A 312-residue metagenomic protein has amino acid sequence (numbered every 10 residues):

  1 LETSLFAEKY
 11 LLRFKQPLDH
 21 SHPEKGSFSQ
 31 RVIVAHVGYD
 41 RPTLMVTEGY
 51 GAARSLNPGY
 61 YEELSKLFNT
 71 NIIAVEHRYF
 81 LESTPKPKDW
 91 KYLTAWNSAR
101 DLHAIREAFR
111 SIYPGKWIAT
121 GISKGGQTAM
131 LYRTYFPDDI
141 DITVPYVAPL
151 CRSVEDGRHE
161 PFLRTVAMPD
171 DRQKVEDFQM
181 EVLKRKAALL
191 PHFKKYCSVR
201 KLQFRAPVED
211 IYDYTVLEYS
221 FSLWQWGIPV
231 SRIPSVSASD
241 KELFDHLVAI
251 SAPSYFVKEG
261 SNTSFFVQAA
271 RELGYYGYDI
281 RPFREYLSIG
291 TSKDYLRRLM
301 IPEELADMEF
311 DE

Functional and structural regions predicted by a protein language model:
L1-N71: Catalytic-loop region of hydrolases
G51, H77-L81, L150, A167: Alpha/beta-hydrolase active-site loop signature
S65-T84: Conserved alpha/beta-hydrolase
Y92-S111: Alpha/beta-hydrolase active-site loop
Y113-S123: Alpha/beta-hydrolase fold nucleophile elbow
G121-L131: Glycine-rich nucleophile elbow surrounding the catalytic serine of serine-hydrolase chemistry
D138-R200: A catalytic-pocket lid/entrance helix-loop region that shapes and gates access to the active site across common
S220-E312: C-terminal subdomain of alpha/beta-hydrolase-fold enzymes, centered on the catalytic histidine and its supporting
